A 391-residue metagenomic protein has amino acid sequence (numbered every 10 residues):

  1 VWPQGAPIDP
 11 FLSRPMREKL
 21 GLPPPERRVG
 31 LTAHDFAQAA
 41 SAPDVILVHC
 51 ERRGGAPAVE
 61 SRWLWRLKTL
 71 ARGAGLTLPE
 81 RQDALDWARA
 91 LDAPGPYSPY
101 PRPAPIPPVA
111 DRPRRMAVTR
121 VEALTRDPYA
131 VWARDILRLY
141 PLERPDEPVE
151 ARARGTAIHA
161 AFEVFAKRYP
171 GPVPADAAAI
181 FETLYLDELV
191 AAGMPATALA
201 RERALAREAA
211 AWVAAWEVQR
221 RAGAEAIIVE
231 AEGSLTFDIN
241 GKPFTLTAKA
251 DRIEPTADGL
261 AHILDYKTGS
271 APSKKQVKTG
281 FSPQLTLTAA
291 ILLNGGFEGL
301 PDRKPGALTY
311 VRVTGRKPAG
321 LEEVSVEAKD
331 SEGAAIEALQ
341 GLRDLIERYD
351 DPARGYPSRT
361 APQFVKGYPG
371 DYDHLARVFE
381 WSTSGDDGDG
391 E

Functional and structural regions predicted by a protein language model:
V1-A40, S273-K274: Conserved helicase C-terminal RecA-like lobe
W2, F11, W63, L235 (+1 more regions): Short clusters of hydrophobic/aromatic residues that line enzyme substrate/ligand-binding pockets
A6-P10, S61, W65, R152 (+1 more regions): Short, conserved loop/turn and helix-capping segments at secondary-structure boundaries that abut family-defining
M16, S41-V45, R303-G306: Short glycine-/polar-rich loops that comprise or flank the Walker A/P-loop and associated switch/sensor motifs
P23-L76, L345-G367, Y372-H374: C-terminal accessory regions
T32, D83-W87, L91-A93: Hydrophobic, helix-length membrane anchors
V48, G54-G55, P94-E391: RecB-family 4Fe-4S metal-dependent nuclease core
T77-L78, D83-D86, S384-D386, G390-E391: N-terminal membrane/targeting module of cytochrome P450s
